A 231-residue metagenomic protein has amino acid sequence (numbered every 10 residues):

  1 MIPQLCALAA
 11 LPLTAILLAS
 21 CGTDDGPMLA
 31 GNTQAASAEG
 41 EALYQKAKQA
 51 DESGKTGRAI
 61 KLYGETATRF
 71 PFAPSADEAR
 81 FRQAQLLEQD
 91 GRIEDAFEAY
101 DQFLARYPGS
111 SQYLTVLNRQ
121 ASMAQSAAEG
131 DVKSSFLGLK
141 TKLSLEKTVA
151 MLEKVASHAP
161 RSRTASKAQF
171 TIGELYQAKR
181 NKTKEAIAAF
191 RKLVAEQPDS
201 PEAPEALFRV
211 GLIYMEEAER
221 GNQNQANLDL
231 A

Functional and structural regions predicted by a protein language model:
M1-A9: Bacterial N-terminal signal peptides that target proteins for export
L8-L17: Bacterial N-terminal signal peptides
L18-A231: Acidic, polar-rich low-complexity tracts and alpha-helical solenoid repeat scaffolds
